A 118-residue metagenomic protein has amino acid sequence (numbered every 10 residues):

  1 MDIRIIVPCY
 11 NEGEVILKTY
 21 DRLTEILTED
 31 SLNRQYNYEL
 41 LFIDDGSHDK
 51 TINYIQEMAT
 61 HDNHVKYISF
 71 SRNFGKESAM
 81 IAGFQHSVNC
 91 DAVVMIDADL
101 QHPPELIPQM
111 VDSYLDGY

Functional and structural regions predicted by a protein language model:
M1-Y118: Structured catalytic core of nucleotide-sugar glycosyltransferases
